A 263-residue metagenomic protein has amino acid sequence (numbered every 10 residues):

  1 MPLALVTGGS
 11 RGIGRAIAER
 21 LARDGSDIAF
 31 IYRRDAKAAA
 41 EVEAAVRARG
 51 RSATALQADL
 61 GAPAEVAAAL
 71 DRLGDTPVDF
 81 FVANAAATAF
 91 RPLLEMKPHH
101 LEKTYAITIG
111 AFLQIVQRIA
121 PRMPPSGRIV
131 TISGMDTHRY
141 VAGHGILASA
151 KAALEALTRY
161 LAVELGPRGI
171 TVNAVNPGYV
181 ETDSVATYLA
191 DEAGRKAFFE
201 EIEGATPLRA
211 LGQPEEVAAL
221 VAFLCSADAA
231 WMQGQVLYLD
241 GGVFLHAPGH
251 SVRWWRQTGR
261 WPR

Functional and structural regions predicted by a protein language model:
S10-R11: Conserved glycine-rich cofactor-binding loop
S26-E41: Conserved glycine-rich Rossmann-like NAD(P)H-binding loop of the short-chain dehydrogenase/reductase
A67, D71, A87-K103, P121 (+3 more regions): Conserved mid-core segment of classical short-chain dehydrogenase/reductases
A87, L94-L113, V130, L147 (+2 more regions): Catalytic Tyr-X3-Lys loop
P121, V163-P167, A230: Alpha-helical segment proximal to the catalytic Tyr-Lys
V130-P167, Y179-V180: Catalytic loop of short-chain dehydrogenase/reductase
A174, K196-M232, L239-G241: C-terminal helical subdomain
Q233-R263: Short C-terminal tail/terminal secondary-structure segment of NAD(P)H-dependent dehydrogenase/reductase domains
